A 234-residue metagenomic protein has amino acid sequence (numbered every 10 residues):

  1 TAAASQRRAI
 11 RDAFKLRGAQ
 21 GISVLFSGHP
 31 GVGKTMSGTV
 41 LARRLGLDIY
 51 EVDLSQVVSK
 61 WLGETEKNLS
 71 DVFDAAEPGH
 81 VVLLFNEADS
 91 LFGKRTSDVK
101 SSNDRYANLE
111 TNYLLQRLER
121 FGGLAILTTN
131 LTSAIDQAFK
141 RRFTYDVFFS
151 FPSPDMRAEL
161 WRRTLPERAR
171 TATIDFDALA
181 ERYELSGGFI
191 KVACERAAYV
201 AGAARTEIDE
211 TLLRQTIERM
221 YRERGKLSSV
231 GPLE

Functional and structural regions predicted by a protein language model:
A2-L179: Walker A/P-loop NTP-binding motif of AAA+ ATPase domains
S5-R17, S37, I208-E234: C-terminal engagement/docking regions of AAA+ P-loop ATPases
F85, N130, T173, E195 (+3 more regions): Sparse recognition of residues in long alpha-helices and their boundaries
Q116, R162, E195, Q215-E218: Generic alpha-helical structural context detector
E181-T211, E218-K226: AAA+ ATPase "lid" subdomain C-terminal helix
